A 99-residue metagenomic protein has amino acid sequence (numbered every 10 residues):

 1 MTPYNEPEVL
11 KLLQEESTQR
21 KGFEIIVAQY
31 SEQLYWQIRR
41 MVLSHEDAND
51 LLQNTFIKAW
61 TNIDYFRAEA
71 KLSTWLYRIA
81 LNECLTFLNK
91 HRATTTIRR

Functional and structural regions predicted by a protein language model:
M1-Q33, R40: N-terminal module of bacterial RNA polymerase sigma factors
V9, G22-F23, L51, L72 (+1 more regions): Hydrophobic side chains within well-formed alpha-helices
E15, L43, F56-K71, K90-R92: Sigma70-family region 2
W36, D50-I57, A70-N82: Structural recognition of an alpha-helix C-terminal capping motif at a helix-to-coil junction
Q37, M41, N62, E83 (+1 more regions): Short alpha-helical functional segments enriched in proximate histidine and acidic residues
E46: Residues within helix-turn-helix
Y65-R67, L81-R98: Arg/Lys-rich amphipathic alpha helix in sigma70-family domain 2
